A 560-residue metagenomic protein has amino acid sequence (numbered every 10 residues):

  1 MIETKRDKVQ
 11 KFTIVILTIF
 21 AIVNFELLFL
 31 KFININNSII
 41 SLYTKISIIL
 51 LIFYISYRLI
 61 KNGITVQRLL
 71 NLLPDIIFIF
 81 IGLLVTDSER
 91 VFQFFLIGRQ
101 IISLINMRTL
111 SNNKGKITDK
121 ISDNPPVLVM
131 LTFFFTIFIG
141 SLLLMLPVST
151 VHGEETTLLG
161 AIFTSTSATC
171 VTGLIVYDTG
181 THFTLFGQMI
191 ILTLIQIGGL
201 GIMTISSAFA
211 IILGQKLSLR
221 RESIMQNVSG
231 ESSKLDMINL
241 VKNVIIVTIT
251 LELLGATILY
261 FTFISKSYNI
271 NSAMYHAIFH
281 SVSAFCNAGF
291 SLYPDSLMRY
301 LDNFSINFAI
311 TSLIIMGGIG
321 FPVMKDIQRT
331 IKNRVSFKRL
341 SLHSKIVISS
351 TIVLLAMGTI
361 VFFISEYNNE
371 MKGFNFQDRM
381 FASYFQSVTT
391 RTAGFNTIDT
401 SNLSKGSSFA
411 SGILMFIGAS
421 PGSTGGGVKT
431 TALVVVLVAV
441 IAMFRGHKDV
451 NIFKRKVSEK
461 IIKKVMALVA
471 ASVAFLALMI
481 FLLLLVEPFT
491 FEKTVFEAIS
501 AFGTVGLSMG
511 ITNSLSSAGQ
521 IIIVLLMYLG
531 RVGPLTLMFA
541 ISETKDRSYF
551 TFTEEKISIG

Functional and structural regions predicted by a protein language model:
M1-G560: Membrane-proximal intracellular helices of multi-pass ion channels
